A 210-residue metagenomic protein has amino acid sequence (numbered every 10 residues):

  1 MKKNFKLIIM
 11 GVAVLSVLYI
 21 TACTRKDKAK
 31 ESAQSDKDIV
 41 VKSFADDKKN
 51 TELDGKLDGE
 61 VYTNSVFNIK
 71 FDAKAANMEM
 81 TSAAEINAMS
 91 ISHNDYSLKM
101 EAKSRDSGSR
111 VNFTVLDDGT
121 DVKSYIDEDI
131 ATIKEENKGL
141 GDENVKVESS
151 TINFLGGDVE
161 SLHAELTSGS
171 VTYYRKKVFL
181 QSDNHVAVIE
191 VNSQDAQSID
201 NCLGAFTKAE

Functional and structural regions predicted by a protein language model:
K2-I9: Bacterial N-terminal signal peptides that target proteins for export
Y19-A22: C-terminal motif of bacterial Sec signal peptides marking the signal peptidase cleavage site
T24-K74, M80-T81: N-terminal, intrinsically disordered, polar/charged segments of Gram-positive cell-envelope systems that serve as
K56-V61, N94-L98, N153-A164: Short, hydrophobic/aromatic-rich segments at coil-to-beta transitions
S65-T120: Secretory pathway targeting signatures of secreted, lumenal, and periplasmic proteins
A75-M78, D183-E210: Surface-exposed amphipathic alpha-helical segments
L98-K103, T172-S182: Short, surface-exposed beta-strand/loop micro-motifs that present aromatic residues
D127-V178: Signature of long, low-cysteine stretches enriched in small and polar/charged residues
